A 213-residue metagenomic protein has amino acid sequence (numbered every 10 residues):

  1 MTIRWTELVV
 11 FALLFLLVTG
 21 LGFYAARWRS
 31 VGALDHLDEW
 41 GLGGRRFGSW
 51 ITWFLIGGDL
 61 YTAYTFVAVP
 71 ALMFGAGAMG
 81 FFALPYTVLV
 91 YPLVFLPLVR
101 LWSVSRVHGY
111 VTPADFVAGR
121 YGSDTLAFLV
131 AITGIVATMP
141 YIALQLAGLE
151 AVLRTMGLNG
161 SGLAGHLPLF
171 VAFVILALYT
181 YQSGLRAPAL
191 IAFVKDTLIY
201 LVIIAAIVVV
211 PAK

Functional and structural regions predicted by a protein language model:
M1, A71-A76, W102-V104, A151-T155 (+1 more regions): Membrane-water interface regions at transmembrane-helix termini and the short interhelical loops of multi-pass membrane
M1-F66, L176, T180-S183, V202 (+1 more regions): Membrane-interface "cap" regions at the ends of multi-pass membrane proteins
T2-I3, A12, L42-F47, I51 (+5 more regions): Loop-to-helix junctions at membrane interfaces in multi-pass transport proteins
T2-I3, F23-G41, A76-A83, T112 (+3 more regions): Hydrophobic alpha-helical transmembrane segments
F15-V18, D59-L60, T87-Y91, G134-I135 (+5 more regions): Residue-level recognition of pore/gate-forming positions within transmembrane alpha-helices of multi-pass
T19-A33, T138-L146, E150-L167, Y181 (+1 more regions): Hydrophobic alpha-helical segments and their helix-loop junctions in multi-pass secondary transporters
E39-G109: Membrane-interface helix-loop-helix modules in multi-pass membrane proteins
F81-T180: Helix-loop-helix module between adjacent transmembrane segments
